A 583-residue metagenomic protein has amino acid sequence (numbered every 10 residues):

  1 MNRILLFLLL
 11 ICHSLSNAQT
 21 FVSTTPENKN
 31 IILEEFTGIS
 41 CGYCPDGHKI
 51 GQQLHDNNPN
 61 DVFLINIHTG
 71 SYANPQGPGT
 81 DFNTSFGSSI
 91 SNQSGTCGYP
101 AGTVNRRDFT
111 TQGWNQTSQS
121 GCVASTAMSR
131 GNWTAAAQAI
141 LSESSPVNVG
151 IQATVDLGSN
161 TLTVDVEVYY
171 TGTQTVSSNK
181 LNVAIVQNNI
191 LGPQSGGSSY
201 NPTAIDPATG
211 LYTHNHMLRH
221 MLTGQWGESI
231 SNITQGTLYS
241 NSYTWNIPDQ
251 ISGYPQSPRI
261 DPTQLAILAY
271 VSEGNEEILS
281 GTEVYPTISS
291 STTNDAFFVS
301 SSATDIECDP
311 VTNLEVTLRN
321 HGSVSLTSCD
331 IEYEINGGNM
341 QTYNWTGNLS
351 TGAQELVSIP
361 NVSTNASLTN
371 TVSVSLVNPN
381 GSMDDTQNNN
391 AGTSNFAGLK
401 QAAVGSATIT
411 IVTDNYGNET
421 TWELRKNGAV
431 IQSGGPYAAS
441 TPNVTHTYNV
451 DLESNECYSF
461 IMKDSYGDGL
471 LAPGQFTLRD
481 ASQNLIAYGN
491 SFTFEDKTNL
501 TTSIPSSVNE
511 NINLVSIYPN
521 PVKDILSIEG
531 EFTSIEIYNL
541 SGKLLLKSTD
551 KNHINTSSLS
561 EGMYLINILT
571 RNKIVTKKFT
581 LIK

Functional and structural regions predicted by a protein language model:
M1-P26, V183, C308, E315-V316 (+5 more regions): Bacterial Sec-dependent N-terminal signal peptides
T20, T24-T25, T287-C308, L399-A407 (+2 more regions): Residue-level detector of functionally pivotal "anchor" positions at catalytic/ligand-binding pockets or at interdomain
S23-F63, I67: Local sequence-structure signature of Cys/Sec-based thiol-disulfide redox active-site neighborhoods
N60-N294: Short, conserved sequence motifs used for protein processing/export or organelle targeting and for catalysis
Q235, S240, G338-S367: Intrinsically disordered, low-complexity Pro/Gly/Ser/Thr-rich segments with frequent PxxP/GP/PP motifs and embedded
Q250, T364-S367, S394-I504: Loop and turn regions of beta-sandwich accessory domains that flank beta-strands and are enriched in small/polar
A266-E277, T364-L399: Terminal connector regions
L424, N509-Y518, V522-K583: C-terminal outer-membrane/trafficking sorting elements
